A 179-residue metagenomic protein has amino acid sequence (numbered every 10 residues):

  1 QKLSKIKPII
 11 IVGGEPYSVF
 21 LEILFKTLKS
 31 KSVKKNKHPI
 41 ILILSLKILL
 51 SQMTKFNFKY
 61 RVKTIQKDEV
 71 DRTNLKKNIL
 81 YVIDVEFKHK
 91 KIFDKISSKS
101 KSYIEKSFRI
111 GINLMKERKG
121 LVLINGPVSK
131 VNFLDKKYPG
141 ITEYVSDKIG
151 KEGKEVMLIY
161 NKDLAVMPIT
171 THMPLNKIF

Functional and structural regions predicted by a protein language model:
Q1-F179: Anion-binding alpha/beta catalytic cores of soluble intermediary-metabolism enzymes, centered on
